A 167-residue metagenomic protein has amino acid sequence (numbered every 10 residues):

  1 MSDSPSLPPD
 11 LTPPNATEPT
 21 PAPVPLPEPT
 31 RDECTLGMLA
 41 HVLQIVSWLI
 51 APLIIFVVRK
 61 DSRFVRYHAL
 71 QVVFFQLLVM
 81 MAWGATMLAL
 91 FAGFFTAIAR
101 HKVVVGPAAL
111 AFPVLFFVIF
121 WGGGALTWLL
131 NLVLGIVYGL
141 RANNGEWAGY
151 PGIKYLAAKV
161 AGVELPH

Functional and structural regions predicted by a protein language model:
M1-D32, I153-H167: Low-complexity, intrinsically disordered extramembrane tails and loops of integral membrane proteins
L26-P27, K60, L78, F116 (+1 more regions): Low-complexity, charged, repeat-rich alpha-helical/coil interaction segments
L26-P29, I55, A109: A general structural-boundary detector
D32-D61, L132, P151-V163: Hydrophobic, aromatic-rich membrane-embedded alpha-helical segments
G37-P52, V72-H101, P107-G135: Hydrophobic alpha-helical transmembrane segments in multi-pass membrane proteins
L49-R66, L126-E146: Membrane-cytosol interface at the C-terminal ends of transmembrane alpha helices in small multi-pass membrane proteins
K60-L78, G149: Amphipathic, cytosolic membrane-interfacial segments at TM-TM junctions
F95-G106, Y150-V160: Charge-rich, acidic-biased intrinsically disordered regions
